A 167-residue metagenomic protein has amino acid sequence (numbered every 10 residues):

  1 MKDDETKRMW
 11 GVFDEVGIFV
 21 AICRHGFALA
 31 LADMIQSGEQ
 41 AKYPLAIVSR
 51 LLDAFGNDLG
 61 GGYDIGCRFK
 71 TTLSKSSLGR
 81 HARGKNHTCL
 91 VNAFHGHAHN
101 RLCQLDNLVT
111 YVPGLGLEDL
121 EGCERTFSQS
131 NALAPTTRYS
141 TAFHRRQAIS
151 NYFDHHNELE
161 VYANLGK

Functional and structural regions predicted by a protein language model:
M1-K167: Catalytic-core elements of nucleic-acid end-processing and repair enzymes
